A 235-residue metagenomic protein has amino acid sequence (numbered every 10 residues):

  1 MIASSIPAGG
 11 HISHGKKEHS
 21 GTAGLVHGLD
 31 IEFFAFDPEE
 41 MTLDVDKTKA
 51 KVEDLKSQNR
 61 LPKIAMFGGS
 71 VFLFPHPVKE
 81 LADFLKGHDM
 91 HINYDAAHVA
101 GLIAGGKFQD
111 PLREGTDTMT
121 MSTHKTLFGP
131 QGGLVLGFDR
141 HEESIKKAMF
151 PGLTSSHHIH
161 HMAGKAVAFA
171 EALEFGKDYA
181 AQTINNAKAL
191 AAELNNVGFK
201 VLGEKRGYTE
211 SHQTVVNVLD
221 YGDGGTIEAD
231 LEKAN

Functional and structural regions predicted by a protein language model:
I2-K200, A229: Conserved PLP-enzyme active-site core in the AAT-like
K188-N235: Conserved C-terminal alpha-helix-loop-beta "cap" of PLP-dependent enzymes that closes/shapes the active-site mouth
